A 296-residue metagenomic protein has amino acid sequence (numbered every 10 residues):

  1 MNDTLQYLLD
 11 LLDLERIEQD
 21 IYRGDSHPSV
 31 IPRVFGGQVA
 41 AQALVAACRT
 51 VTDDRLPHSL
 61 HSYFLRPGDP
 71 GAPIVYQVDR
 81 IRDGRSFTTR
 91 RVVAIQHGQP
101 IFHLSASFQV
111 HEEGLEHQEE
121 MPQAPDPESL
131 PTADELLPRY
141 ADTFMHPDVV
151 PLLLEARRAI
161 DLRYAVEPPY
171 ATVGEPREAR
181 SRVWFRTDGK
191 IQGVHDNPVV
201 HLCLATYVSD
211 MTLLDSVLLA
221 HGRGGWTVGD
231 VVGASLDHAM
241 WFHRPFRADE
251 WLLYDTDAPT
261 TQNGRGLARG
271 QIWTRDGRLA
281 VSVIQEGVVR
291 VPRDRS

Functional and structural regions predicted by a protein language model:
M1-S296: Terminal targeting signals and extreme-terminal segments of soluble enzymes
